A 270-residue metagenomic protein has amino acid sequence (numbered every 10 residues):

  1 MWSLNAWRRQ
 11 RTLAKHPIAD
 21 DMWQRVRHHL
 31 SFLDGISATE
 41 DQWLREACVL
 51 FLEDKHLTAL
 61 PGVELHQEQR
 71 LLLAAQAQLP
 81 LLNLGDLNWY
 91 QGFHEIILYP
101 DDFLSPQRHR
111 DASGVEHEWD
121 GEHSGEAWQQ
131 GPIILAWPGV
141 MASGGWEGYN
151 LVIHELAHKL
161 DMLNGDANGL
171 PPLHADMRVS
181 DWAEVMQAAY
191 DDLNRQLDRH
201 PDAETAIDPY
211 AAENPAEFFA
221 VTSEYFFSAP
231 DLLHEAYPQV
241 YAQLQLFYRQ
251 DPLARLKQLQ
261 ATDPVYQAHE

Functional and structural regions predicted by a protein language model:
M1-D21: Charged, compositionally biased N-terminal leader segments and the immediate start of the first structured element
L13, M22, H28, L52 (+3 more regions): Metalloprotease/metallohydrolase-associated module, dominated by Zn2+-dependent proteases
K15-D54: Amphipathic alpha-helical packing elements
S37, E147-N164, A220: Active-site recognition of the HExxH zinc-binding catalytic motif
A38-T39, L60-E68, P209-E217: Structural motif
W43, E68, Q130, S143 (+3 more regions): Short, well-structured alpha-helical interface segments that form or flank functional binding sites
L44-C48, Q69-A77: Short amphipathic alpha-helical coiled-coil/interface segments
E53, A59-Q67, N83-L87: Charged, acidic
